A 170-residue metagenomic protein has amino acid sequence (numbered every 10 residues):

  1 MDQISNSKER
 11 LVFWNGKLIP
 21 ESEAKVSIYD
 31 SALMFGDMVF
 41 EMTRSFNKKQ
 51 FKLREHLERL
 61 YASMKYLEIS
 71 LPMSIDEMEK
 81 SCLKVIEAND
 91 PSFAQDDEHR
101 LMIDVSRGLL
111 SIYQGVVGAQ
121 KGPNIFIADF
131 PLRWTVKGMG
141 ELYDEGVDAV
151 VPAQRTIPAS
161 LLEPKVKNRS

Functional and structural regions predicted by a protein language model:
M1-S170: Conserved alpha/beta cores of soluble small-molecule-handling proteins
